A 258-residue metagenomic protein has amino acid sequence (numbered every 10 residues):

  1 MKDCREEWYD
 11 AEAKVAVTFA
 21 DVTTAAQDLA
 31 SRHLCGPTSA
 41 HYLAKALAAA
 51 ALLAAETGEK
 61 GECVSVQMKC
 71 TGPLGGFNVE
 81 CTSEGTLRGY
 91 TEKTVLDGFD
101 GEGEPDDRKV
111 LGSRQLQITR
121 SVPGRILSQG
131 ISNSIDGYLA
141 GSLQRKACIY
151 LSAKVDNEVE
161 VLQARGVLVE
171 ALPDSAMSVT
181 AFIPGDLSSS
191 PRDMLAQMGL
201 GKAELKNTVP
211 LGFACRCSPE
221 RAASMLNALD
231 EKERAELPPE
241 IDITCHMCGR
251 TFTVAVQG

Functional and structural regions predicted by a protein language model:
M1-L205: Interaction interfaces in information-processing and related assembly proteins
F182-G258: Cys/His-clustered metal-coordination modules, chiefly Zn-binding fingers
